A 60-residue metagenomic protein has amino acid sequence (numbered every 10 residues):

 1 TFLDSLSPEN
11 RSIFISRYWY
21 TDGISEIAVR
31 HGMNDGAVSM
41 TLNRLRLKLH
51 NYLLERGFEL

Functional and structural regions predicted by a protein language model:
T1-S12, D22: Amphipathic alpha-helical segment used for protein-protein interaction
L3-D4, Y18-W19, H50: Short, locally clustered residues in the helix-turn-helix/winged-helix DNA-binding domain
N10, I24-R56, L60: DNA-recognition helix of helix-turn-helix
I13-R17: A short pre-motif secondary-structure segment
